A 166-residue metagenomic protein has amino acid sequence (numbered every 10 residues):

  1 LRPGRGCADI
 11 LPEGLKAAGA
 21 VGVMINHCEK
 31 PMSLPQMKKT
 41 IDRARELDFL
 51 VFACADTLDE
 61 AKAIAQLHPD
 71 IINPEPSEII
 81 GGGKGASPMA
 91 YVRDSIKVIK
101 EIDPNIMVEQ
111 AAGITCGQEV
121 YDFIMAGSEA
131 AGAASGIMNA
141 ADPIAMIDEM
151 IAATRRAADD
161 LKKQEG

Functional and structural regions predicted by a protein language model:
L1-A44: Glycine/small-residue-rich loop that forms an oxyanion/phosphate-binding "nest" at active or ligand-binding sites
L1-A8, P35, A53-L58, M107-Q118: Glycine-rich beta-to-alpha transition loops that act as phosphate-gripper elements at the mouths of alpha/beta enzyme
I10, D56-H68, G113-A131: Catalytic cores of alpha/beta
P12, K38-I41, A61, V92-K97 (+2 more regions): Generic structural signal for well-ordered alpha-helices, preferentially at hydrophobic/aromatic core positions
G19-V21, L47-V51, H68-D70, P104-M107 (+1 more regions): Short, well-ordered coil/turn segments that N-cap beta-strands
V21-S33, I72-K84, A126-I147: Glycine-rich phosphate-binding active-site loops on the catalytic face of alpha/beta enzymes
K38-A44, A86-M89, G136-G166: C-terminal helical cap(s) of enzyme catalytic domains, especially alpha/beta-barrels
P69-I96, E101, I106, I114-C116 (+1 more regions): Glycine/Thr-rich beta-alpha phosphate-binding loop at enzyme active sites
